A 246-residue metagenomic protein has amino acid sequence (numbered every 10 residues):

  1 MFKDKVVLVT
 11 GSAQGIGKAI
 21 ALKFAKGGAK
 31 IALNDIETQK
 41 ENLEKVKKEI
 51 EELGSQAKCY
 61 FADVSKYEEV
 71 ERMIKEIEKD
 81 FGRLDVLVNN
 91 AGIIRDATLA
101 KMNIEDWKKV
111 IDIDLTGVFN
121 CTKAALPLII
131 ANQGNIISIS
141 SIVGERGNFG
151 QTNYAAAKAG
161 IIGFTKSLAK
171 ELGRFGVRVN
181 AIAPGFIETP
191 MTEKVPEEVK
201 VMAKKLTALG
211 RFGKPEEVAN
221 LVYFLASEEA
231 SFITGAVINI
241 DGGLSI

Functional and structural regions predicted by a protein language model:
T98-L99, D106-I111, A203: Substrate-binding pocket helix/loop in short-chain dehydrogenase/reductase
T122, A157, T165: Active-site helix of classical SDR
P127, K170-R174, S231: Alpha-helical segment proximal to the catalytic Tyr-Lys
S141: Residue(s) in the substrate-gating loop at a strand-loop-helix junction that position the organic substrate next
R146-F149, K205-L206, Y223, T234-I246: Short C-terminal tail/terminal secondary-structure segment of NAD(P)H-dependent dehydrogenase/reductase domains
G173, R178, K214, I233-G235: Short, small/polar-rich loop/turn modules that mediate ligand/substrate recognition or access, typified
T207-V218, E229: A conserved structural motif in NAD(P)-dependent oxidoreductases
